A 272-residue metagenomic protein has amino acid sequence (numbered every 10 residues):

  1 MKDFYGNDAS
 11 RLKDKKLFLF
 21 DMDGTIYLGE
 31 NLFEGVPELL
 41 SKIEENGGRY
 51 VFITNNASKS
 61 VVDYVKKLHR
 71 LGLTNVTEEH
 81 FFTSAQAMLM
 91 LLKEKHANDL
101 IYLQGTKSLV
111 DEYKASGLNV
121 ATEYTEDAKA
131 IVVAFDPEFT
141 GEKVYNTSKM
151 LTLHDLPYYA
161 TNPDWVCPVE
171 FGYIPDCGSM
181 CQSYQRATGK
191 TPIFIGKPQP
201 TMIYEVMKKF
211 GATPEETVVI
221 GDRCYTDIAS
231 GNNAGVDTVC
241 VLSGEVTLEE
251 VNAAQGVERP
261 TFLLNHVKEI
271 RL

Functional and structural regions predicted by a protein language model:
K2-M22, Y27-E45, K59-F82, L89-L272: Asp-based, Mg2+/Mn2+-dependent phosphohydrolase catalytic module
N56: Conserved phosphate/oxyanion-binding catalytic-loop motifs
